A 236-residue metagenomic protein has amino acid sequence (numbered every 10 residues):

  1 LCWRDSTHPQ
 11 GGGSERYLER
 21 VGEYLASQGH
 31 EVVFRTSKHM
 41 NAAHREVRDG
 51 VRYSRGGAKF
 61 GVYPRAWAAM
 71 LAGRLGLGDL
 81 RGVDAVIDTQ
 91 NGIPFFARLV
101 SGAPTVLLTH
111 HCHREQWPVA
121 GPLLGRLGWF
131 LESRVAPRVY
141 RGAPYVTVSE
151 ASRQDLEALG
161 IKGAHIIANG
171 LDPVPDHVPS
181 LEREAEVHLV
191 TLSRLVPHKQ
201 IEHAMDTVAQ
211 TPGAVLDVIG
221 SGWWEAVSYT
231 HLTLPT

Functional and structural regions predicted by a protein language model:
C2-S6, Y24-F60: N-terminal strand-loop element at the rim of the active site of nucleotide-sugar-dependent glycosyltransferases
R4-S6, L192-V196, I201, G222-W223: Short donor-sugar binding/catalytic loops of nucleotide-sugar-dependent glycosyltransferases, especially enzymes
R55, L71-F95, V100, V106: Short N-terminal targeting/anchoring amphipathic segment
A85-I87, V100-P118, G125-G128, V146: Active-site proximal beta-strand in glycosyltransferases
L123-Y145, Q154: Membrane-proximal helix-turn-helix segments that form the acceptor-binding/catalytic region of lipid-linked
V146, S180-K199, M205-D217: Conserved donor-binding/catalytic core segment of Leloir-type glycosyltransferases
A151, G170: Carbohydrate-associated surface elements
T230-T236: Conserved small/polar residues in nucleotide/adenosyl-binding loops
